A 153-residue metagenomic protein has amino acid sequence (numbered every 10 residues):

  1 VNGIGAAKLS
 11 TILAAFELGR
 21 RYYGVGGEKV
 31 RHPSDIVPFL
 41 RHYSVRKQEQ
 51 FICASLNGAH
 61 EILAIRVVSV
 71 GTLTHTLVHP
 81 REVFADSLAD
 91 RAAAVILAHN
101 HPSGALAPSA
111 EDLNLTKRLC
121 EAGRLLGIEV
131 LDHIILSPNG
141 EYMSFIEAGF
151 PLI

Functional and structural regions predicted by a protein language model:
K8-F16: Structured, non-catalytic alpha/beta "coupling" segments that mediate domain-domain communication and provide generic
Y23-L40: Long, charged amphipathic helices and adjacent flexible linkers at domain junctions
F39-D90, A94: Histidine/lysine/aspartate-rich catalytic loop segments that bind and position anionic ligands
L56, V70, K117-I153: Divalent-metal-activated hydrolytic enzyme cores
H79-P80, A110-R118: Charged helix-capping and loop-helix junction motifs
A93-S103: Short acidic, glycine-rich surface-loop motifs adjacent to enzyme active sites
S103-E111: Short conserved catalytic/interaction loops centered on acidic-Pro-aromatic/His motifs
